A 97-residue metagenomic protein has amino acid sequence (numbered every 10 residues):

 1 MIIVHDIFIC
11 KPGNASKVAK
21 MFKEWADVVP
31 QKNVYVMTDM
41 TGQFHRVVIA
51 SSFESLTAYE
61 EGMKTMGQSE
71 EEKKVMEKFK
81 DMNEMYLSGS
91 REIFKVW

Functional and structural regions predicted by a protein language model:
I2-F8: Active-site-flanking beta-strand signature of metal-NTP-handling nucleotidyl enzymes and homologous cyclase-like
V4, V47, G89: A broad, low-specificity signal marking well-ordered, structured residues that form hydrophobic/aromatic
I9, A50-S52: Short hydrophobic/aromatic beta-strand micro-patches that form the beta-sheet surface supporting nucleotide- or nucleic
I9-A19: Short, surface-exposed ligand-recognition loops at beta-strand->loop->(often short) alpha-helix junctions that present
E24-V36, M40, S52-S90: An amphipathic, aromatic/His-enriched active-site/gating alpha helix that lines ligand/cofactor pockets
G42-H45: Short acidic/glycine-enriched loop/turn segments that link adjacent beta-strands
E92-W97: Long, low-complexity, Ser/Thr/Gly/Pro-rich intrinsically disordered segments that act as flexible linkers and assembly
